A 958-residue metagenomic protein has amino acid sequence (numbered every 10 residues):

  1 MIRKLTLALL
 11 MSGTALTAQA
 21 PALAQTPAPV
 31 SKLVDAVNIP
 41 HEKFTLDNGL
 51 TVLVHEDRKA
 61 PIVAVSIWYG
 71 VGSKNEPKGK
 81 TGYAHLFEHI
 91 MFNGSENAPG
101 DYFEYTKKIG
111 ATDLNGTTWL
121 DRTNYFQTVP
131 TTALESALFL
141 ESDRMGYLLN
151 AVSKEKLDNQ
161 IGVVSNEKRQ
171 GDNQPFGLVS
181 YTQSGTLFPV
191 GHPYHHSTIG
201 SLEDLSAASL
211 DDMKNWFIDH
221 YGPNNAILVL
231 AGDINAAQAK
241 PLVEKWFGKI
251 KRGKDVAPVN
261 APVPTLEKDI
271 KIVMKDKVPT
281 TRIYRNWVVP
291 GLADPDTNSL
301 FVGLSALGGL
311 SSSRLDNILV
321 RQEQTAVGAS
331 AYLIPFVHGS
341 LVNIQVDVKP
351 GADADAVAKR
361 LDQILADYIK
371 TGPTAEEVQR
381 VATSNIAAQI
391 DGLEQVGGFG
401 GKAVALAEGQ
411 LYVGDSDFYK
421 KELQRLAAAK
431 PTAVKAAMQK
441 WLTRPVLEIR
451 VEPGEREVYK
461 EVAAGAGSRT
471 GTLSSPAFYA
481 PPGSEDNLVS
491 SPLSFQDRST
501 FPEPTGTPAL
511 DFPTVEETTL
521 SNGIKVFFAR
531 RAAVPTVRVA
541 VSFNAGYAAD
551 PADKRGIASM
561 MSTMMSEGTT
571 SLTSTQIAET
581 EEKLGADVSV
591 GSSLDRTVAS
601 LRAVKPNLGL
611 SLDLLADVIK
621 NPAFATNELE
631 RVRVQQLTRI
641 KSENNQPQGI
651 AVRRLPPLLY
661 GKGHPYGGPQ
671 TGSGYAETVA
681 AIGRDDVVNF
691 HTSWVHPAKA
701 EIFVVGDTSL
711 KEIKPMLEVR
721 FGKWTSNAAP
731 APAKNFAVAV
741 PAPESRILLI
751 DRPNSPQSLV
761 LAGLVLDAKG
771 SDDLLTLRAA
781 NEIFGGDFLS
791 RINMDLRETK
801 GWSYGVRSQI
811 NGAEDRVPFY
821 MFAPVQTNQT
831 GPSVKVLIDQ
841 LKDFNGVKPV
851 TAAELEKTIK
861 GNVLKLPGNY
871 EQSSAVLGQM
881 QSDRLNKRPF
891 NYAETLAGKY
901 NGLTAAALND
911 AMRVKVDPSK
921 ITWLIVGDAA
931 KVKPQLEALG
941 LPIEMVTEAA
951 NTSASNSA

Functional and structural regions predicted by a protein language model:
M1-A22: Gram-negative bacterial Sec-dependent N-terminal signal peptides
L23-L53, N235-K275, N286, N317 (+9 more regions): Proteolytic maturation boundary segments
H55, A60-K78, G82-L86, G100-Y147 (+19 more regions): M16 family metallopeptidases and their MPP-like homologs
L134-S136, A236-K240, P295, A352-A356 (+5 more regions): Short, conserved charged micro-motifs
S142-V152, F247-K254, Q363-P373, V618-F624 (+3 more regions): A common structural junction motif
V163-G171, P262-D276, A382-L393, A603-V604 (+3 more regions): Short, conserved secondary-structure transition motifs
